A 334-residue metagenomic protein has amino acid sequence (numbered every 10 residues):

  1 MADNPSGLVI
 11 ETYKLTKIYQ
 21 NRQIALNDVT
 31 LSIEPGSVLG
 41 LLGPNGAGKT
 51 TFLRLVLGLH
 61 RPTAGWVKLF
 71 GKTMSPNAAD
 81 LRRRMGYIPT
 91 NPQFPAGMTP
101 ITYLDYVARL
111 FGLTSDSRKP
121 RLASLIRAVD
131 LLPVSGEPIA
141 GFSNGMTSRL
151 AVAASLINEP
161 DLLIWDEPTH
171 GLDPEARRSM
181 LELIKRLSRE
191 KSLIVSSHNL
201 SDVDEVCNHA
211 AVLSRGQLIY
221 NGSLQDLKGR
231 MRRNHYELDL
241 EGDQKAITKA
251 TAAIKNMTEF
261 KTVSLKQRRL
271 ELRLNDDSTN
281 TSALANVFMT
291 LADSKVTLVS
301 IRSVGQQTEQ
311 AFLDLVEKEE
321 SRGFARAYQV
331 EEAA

Functional and structural regions predicted by a protein language model:
A2, D276-A334: C-terminal coupling/interaction segments
G7-T12, K17-S214, I219-Y220: ABC transporter nucleotide-binding domains
Q20, K72-S75, L218, E241-Q244 (+2 more regions): Short, surface-exposed acidic/glycine-rich loop or hinge patches that mediate macromolecular interfaces
P35, P133, G242-Q244, D276-S278 (+1 more regions): Non-catalytic surface loops within mature trypsin-like serine protease
A96, T248, Q310: Alpha-helical elements of the RecA-like P-loop NTPase motor core of helicases
L122, A140, R268, G305-Q306: Conserved beta-strand edge residues that scaffold enzyme active sites
D130, R178, E259-V263, T297-R302: A short linear hydrophobic-aromatic micro-motif
M180-N275: ABC transporter nucleotide-binding domain
